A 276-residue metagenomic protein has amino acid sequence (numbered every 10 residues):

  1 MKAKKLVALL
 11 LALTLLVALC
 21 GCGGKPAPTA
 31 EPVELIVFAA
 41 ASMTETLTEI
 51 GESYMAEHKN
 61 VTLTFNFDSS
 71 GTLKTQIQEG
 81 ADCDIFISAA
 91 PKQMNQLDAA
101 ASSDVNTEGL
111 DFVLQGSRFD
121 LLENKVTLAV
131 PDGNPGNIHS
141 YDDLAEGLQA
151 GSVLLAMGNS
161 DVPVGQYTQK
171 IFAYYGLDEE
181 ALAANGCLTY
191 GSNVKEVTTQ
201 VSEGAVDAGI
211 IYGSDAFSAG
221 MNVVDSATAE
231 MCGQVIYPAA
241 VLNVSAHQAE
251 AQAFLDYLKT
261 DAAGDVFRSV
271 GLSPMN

Functional and structural regions predicted by a protein language model:
M1-L10: Bacterial N-terminal signal peptides that target proteins for export
L16, E79-G80, Q149, E203: Alpha-helix termination/capping residues and helix-transition junctions
V17-G21: C-terminal motif of bacterial Sec signal peptides marking the signal peptidase cleavage site
G23-E52, A56, G71, A90-P91 (+3 more regions): Exported/periplasmic ABC-transporter solute-binding proteins
S70-D111, F217-G220: Pocket-flanking alpha-helical
V113-S117: Short, P/G- and charge-enriched loop/turn segments at secondary-structure junctions
